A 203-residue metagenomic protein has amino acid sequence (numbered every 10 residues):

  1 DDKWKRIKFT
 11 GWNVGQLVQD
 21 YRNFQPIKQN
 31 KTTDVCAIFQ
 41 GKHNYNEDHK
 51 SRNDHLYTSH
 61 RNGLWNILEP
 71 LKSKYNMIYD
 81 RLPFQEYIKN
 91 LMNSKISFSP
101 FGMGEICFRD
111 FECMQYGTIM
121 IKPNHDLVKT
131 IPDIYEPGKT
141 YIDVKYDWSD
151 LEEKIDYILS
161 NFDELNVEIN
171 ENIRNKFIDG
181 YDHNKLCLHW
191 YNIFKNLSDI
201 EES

Functional and structural regions predicted by a protein language model:
D1-F111, Q115, I119-P137, H183-L186 (+2 more regions): Nucleotide-sugar donor-binding catalytic core of glycosyltransferases
M114-Y116, M120-I121, H125-S203: Pol beta-like nucleotidyltransferase catalytic core
